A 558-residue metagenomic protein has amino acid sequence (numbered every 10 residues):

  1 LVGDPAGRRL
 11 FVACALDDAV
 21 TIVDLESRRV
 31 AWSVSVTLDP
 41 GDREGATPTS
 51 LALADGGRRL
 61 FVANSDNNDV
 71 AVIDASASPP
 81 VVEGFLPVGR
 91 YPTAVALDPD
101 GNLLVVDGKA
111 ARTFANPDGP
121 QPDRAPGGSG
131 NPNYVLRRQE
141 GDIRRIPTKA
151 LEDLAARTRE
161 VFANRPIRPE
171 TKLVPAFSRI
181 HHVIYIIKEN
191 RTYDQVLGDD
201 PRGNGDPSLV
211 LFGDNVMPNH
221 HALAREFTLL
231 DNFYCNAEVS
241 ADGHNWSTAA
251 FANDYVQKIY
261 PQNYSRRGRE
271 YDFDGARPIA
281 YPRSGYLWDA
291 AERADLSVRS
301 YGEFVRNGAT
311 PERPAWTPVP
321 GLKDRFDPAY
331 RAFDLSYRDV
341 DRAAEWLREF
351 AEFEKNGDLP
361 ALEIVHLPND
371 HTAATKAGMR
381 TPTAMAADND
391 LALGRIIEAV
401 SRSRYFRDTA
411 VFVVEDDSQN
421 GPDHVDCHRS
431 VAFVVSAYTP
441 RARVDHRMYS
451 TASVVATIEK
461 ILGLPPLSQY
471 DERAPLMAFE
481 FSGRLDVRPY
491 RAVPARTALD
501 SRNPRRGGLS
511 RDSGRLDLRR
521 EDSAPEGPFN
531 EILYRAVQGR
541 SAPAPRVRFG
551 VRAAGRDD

Functional and structural regions predicted by a protein language model:
P5-G7, D55-G56, L97-D100: Residue-level detector of Asp-centered blade-edge/turn motifs that repeat once per structural unit in beta-propeller
A15-L16, S65, G108-A110: Short loop/turn segments immediately following the C-termini of beta-strands
L25-R28, A75-S78, T148-K149: Short loop/turn segments that connect beta-strands within beta-propeller blades
G108-R138: Short, conserved, GDST-rich strand-edge loop motifs in beta-rich repeat architectures
A155-D558: N-terminal pro-sequences and low-complexity stem/linker regions of secreted or lumenal proteins
